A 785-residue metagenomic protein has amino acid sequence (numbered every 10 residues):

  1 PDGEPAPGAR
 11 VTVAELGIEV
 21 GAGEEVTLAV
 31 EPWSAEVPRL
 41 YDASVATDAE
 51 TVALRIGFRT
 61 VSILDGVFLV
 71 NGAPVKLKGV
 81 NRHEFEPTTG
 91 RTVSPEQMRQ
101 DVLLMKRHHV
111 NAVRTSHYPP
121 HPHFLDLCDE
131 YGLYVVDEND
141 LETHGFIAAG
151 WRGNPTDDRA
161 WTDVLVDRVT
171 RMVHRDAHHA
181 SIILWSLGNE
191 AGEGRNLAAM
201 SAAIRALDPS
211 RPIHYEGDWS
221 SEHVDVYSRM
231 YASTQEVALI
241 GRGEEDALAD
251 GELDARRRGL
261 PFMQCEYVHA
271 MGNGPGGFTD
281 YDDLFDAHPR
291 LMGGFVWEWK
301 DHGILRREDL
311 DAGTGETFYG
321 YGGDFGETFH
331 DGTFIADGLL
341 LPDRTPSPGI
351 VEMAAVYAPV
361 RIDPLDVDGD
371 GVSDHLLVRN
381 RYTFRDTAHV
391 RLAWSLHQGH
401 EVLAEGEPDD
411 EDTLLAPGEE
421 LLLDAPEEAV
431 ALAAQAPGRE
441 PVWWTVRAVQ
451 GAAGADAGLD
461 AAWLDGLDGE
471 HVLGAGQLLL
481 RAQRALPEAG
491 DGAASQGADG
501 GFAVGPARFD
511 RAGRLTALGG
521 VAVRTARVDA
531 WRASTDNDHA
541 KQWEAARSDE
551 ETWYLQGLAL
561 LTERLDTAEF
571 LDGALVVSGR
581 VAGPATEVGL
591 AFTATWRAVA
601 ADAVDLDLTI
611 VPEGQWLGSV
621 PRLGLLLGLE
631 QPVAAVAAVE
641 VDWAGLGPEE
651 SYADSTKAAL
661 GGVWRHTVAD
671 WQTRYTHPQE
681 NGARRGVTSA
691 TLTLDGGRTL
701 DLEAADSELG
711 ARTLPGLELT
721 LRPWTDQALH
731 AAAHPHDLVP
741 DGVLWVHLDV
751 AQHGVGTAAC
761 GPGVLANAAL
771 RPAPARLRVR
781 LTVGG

Functional and structural regions predicted by a protein language model:
P1-L64, V430-E488: Extended acidic/polar, glycine-enriched regions that form or flank non-catalytic beta-rich accessory modules
P1-V20, A43, S373-E411, L422-D424 (+1 more regions): Beta-strand-rich binding/interaction modules
E19-A22, D410-E420, A768-R771: Short proline/glycine- and polar residue-rich coil/turn motifs
E24-L28, E419-L423, A775: Short strand-edge motifs at loop-to-beta-strand transitions and within beta-strands of extracellular beta-rich domains
P32-A35, L40-M105, D126: N-terminal carbohydrate-binding accessory modules
W33-S34, P426, A433-P437, L480-G785: Beta-strand/loop-rich accessory regions of lumenal/periplasmic or secreted enzymes, predominantly carbohydrate-active
V102-M105, A112-L339: Substrate-binding/catalytic cleft of secreted carbohydrate-active enzymes, primarily glycoside hydrolases
I183-W185, E244, L248-G418, S707-V743: Substrate-binding clefts and catalytic carboxylate motifs of secreted carbohydrate-active enzymes
